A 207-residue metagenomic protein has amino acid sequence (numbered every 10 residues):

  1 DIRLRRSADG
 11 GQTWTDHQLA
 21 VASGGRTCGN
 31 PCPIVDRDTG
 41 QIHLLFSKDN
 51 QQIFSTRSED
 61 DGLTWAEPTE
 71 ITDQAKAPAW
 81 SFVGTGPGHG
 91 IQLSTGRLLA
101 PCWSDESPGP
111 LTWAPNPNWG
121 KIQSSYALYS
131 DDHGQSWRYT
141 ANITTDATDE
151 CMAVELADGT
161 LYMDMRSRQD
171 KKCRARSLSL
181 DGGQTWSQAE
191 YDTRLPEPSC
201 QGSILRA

Functional and structural regions predicted by a protein language model:
D1-A207: Asp-box/BNR beta-propeller blade signature and adjacent active/binding-site loops in extracellular glycan-interacting
